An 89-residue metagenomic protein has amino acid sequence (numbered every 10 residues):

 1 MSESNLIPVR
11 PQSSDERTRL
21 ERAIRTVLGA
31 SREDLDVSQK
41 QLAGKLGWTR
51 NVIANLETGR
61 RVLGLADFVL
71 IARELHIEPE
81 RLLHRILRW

Functional and structural regions predicted by a protein language model:
M1-A30, D34-L35, K40, E78-H84 (+1 more regions): N-terminal flexible/basic segments that precede or flank functional cores
R32, A43, A72: The alpha-helix within a helix-turn-helix
L35-T58: Short alpha-helical DNA-recognition segment
W48, T58, V69, L87-R88: Sparse recognition of residues in long alpha-helices and their boundaries
G64-L82: DNA major-groove recognition helix of helix-turn-helix/homeodomain DNA-binding modules
